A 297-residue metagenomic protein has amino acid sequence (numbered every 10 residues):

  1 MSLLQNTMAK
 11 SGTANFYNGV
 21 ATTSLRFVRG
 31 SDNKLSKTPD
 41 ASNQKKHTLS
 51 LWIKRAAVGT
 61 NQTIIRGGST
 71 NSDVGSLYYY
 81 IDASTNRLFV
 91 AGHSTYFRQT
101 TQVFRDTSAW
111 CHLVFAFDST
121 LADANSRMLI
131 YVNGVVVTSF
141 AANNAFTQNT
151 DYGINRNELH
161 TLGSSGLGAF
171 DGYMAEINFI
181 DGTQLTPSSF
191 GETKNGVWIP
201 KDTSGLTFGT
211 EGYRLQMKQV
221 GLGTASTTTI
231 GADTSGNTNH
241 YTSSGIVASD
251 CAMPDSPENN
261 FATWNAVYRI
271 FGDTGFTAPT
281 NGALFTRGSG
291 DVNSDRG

Functional and structural regions predicted by a protein language model:
M1-K45, T85-S94, R156-E158, V247-D295: Low-complexity, glycine/proline/serine-rich flexible segments
S2-T23, G30, A122-A124, L129 (+3 more regions): Extended recognition patches within non-cytosolic domains
G30-F89, L121-A124, T183-S188: Extracellular glycan-recognition modules
L51, S108-S119, I130: Short tryptophan-centered beta-strand motifs in secreted/extracellular beta-sheet-rich domains of glycan-recognition
F89, L129-Y131: Beta-strand signatures of extracellular beta-sandwich domains
V90-H112: Short, aromatic/His-centered strand-loop micro-motif at the edge of beta-sheets
D151-M174: Extracellular glycan-interaction patches encoded by glycine-rich segments
